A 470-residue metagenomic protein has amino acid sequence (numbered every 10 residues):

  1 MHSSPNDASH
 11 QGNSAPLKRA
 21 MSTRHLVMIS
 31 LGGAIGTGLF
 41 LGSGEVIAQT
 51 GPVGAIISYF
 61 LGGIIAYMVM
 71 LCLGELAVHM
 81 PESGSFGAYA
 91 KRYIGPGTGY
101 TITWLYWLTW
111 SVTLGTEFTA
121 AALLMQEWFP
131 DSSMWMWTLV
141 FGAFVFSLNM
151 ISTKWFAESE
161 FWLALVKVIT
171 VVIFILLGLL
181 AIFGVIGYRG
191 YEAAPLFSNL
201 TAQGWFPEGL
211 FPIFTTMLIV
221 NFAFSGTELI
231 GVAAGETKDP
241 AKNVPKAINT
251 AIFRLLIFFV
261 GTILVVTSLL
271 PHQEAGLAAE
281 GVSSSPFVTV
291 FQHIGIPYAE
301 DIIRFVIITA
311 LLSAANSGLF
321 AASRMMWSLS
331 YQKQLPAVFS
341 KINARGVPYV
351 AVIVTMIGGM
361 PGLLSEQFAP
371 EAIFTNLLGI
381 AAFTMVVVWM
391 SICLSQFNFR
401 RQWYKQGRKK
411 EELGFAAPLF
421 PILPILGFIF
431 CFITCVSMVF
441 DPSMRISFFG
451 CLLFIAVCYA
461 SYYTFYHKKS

Functional and structural regions predicted by a protein language model:
M1-G44, A48-V53, A66-Y67, L71 (+3 more regions): Membrane-interface "cap" regions at the ends of multi-pass membrane proteins
G12-L17, I56, S133, L165-E300 (+1 more regions): Helix-loop-helix junctions that connect adjacent transmembrane segments in multi-pass membrane transporters
L17-K18, G42-F141, S147, R254-G261 (+1 more regions): Extracellular loop-to-transmembrane helix junctions
E82, L105-T119, I219-T237, P297-A337 (+3 more regions): Membrane-helix boundary/coupling elements in multi-pass transport proteins
A88, G95, E127, L200-Q203 (+3 more regions): TM-loop-TM module centered on a large, flexible mid-protein loop between adjacent transmembrane helices in multi-pass
A122, W135-A194, S225, I248-F253 (+3 more regions): Membrane-interface loop-to-helix entry segments
W162-L163, V338-G346, W389-S443: C-terminal membrane-solvent junction of multi-pass transporters and transport-like membrane proteins
A181-I182, I373-N376, I380-V388, A417-S470: A generic transmembrane alpha-helix motif of multi-pass inner-membrane proteins
